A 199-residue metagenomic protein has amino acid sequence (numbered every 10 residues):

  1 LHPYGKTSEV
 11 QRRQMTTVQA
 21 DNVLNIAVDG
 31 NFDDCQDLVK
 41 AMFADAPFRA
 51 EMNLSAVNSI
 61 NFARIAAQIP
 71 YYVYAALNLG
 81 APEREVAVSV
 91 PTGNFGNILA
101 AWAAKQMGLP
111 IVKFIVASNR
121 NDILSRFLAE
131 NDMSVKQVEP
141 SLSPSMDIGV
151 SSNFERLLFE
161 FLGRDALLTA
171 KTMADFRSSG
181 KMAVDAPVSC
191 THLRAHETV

Functional and structural regions predicted by a protein language model:
L1-Q36, A87-M173: Glycine-rich phosphate/pyrophosphate-binding loop at beta-loop-alpha junctions
Q14-A20, F43-R49, L162, S189-C190: Short, conserved catalytic or adaptor-binding loops enriched in Gly and charged residues
Q36-A41, A46-K105, L109: Domain-scale recognition of functional cores that engage charged ligands
S59, P144, H192: Charge-dense, low-complexity intrinsically disordered segments
A174-G180: Long, charge-rich alpha-helical interaction segments
G180-C190: Aromatic-anchored, charged helix-turn/loop surface patch used as a conserved interaction hotspot
H192-A195, V199: Single conserved hydrophobic/aromatic residue that forms the stacking wall/gate of nucleotide- or nucleobase-binding
